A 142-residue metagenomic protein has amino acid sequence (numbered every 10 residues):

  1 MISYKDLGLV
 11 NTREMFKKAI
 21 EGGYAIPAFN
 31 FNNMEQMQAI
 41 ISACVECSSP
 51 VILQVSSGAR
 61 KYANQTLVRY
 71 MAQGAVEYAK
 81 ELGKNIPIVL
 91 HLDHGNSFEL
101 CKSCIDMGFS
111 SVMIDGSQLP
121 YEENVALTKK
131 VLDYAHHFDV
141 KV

Functional and structural regions predicted by a protein language model:
M1-P27, Q73-V76, K80-L82: N-terminal amphipathic alpha-helix/helix-capping segment at the start of soluble metabolic enzymes
I2-K5, Y24, Q54-Q65, S110-L127: Glycine-rich tight-turn/loop motif centered on a GG-T
L7-I20, F29, E35-L53: N-terminal glycine-rich anion-binding loops that anchor highly charged ligand groups
G22-A25, C47-V51, K84-I88, F109-S110 (+1 more regions): Short, well-ordered coil/turn segments that N-cap beta-strands
I26-N30, V51-V55, I88-H94, V112-I114 (+1 more regions): Hydrophobic faces of well-ordered beta-strands that scaffold small-molecule active sites in alpha/beta enzyme cores
E35-Q38, Y62-R69, N96-C101, S117-V140: Active-site-adjacent beta->alpha loops and helix N-cap segments on the catalytic face of soluble alpha/beta enzymes
E46-I105: Active-site cofactor/substrate anionic-group-binding motifs, chiefly glycine- and Lys/Arg-rich phosphate-binding loops
